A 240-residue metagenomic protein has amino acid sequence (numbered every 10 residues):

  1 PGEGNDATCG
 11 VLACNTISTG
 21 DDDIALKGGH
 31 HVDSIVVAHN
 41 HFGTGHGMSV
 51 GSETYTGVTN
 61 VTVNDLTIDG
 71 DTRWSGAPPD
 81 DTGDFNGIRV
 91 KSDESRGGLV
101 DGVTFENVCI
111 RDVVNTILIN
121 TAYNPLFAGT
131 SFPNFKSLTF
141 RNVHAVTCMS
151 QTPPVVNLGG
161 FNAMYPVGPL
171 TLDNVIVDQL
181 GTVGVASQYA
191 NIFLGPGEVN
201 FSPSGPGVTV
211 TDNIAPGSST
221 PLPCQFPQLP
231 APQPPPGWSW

Functional and structural regions predicted by a protein language model:
P1-W240: Extracellular/periplasmic carbohydrate-active domains that bind, remodel, or depolymerize complex polysaccharides
